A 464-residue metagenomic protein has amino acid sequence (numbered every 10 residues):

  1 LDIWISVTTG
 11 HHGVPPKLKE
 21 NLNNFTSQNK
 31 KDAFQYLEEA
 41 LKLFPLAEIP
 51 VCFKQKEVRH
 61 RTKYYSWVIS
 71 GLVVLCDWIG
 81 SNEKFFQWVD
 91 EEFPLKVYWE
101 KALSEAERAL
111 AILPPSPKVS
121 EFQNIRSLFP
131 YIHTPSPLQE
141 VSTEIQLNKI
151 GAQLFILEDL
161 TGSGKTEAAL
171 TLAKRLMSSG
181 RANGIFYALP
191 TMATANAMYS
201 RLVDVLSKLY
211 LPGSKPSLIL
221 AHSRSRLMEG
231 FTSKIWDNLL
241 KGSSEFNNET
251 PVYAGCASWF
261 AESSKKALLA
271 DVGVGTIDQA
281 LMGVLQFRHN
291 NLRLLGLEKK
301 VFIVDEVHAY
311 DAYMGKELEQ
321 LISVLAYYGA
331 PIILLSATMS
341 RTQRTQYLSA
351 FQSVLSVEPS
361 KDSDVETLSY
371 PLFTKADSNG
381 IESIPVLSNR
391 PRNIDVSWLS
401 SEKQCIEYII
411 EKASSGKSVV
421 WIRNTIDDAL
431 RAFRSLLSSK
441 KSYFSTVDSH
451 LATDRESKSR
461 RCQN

Functional and structural regions predicted by a protein language model:
L1-S120: Accessory nucleic-acid engagement/destabilization modules that flank
E121-E158: Conserved pre-motif I regulatory segment
I150-A173, E306, Y310-D311, S336: Walker A/P-loop
G184-S207, L218-E229, M339-Q343, I426: Conserved Walker A/P-loop ATP-binding site and its immediately adjacent core in helicase/helicase-like ATPase domains
I185-F186, M192-A195, K412-L437, V447: Conserved strand-helix element at the start of the C-terminal RecA-like helicase core
L202-D271, I277-L281: A substrate-engagement module of RecA-like helicase motors
L295-V301, H308-E382: Post-DEXD/H (motif II) to motif III coupling segment of the RecA-like Helicase ATP-binding lobe
V354-R431: Conserved interdomain linker/interface between the two RecA-like ATPase lobes of SF2 helicase motors
